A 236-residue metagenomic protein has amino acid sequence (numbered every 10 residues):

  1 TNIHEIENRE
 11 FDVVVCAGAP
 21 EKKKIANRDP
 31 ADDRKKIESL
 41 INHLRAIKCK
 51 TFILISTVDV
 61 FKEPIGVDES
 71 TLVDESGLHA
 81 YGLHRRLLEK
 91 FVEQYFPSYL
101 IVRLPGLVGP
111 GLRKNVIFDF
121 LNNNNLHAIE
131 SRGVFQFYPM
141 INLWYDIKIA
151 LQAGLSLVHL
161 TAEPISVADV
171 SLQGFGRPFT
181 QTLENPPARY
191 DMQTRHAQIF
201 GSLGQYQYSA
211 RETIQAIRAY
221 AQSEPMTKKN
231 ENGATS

Functional and structural regions predicted by a protein language model:
T1-K23, Y81, Y190, T194-Y208: N-terminal Rossmann/SDR dinucleotide-binding element
I3-C49, L54-G66: NAD(P)H-binding glycine-rich loop region in Rossmannoid oxidoreductase-like domains and their noncatalytic homologs
C16, F52-L54, L100-R103, H159: Structural signature of the Rossmann-like NAD(P)-dependent dehydrogenase/reductase core
E21, V58-I65, V73, P105-V108 (+1 more regions): Active-site segment of SDR-like NAD(P)-dependent oxidoreductases
A31-S39, I65-V102: Catalytic helix-loop patch of NAD(P)-dependent Rossmann-fold dehydrogenases
P64-V67, G111-I117, V170-Q173: Short aromatic-enriched loop/helix-cap "lid" or pocket-rim segments at secondary-structure transitions that line
K90-N142: NAD(P)-dependent short-chain dehydrogenase/reductase
W144-Q198, R211-A234: Mid/C-terminal beta-alpha module of Rossmann-like enzyme folds, strongest in SDR-family dehydrogenases/epimerases
